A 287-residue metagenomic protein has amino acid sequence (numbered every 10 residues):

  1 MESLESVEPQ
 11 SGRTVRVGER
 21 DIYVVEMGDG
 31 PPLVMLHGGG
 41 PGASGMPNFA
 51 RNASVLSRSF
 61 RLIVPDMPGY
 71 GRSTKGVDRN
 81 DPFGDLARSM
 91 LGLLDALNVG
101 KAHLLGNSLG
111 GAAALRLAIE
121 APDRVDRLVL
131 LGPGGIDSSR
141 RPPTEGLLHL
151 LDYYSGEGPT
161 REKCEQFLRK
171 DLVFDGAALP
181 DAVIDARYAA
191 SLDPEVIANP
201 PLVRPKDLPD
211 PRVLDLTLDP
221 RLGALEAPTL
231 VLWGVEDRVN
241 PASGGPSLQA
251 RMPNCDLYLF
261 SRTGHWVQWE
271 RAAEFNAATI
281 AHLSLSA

Functional and structural regions predicted by a protein language model:
R20-R72: Conserved HGGG/HGGXW glycine-rich cap/lid loop of the alpha/beta-hydrolase fold
S54, V64-L105, A277: Active-site loop/oxyanion-hole signature of alpha/beta-hydrolase fold enzymes
G106, G110, A114: Gly/Ala-rich beta-loop-alpha elbow adjacent to hydrolase catalytic centers
L115, I119, D126-R161: Flexible "cap/lid" loop of the alpha/beta hydrolase fold
P159-G223: Conserved alpha/beta-hydrolase catalytic His-Asp/Glu region
L225, V231-W233: Short beta-strand/loop motif that positions the catalytic acidic residue of the alpha/beta-hydrolase fold
E236-N240: Acidic catalytic loop of the alpha/beta-hydrolase fold
C255-A287: Catalytic active-site module of serine/aspartate enzymes centered on a nucleophile-bearing elbow/loop
